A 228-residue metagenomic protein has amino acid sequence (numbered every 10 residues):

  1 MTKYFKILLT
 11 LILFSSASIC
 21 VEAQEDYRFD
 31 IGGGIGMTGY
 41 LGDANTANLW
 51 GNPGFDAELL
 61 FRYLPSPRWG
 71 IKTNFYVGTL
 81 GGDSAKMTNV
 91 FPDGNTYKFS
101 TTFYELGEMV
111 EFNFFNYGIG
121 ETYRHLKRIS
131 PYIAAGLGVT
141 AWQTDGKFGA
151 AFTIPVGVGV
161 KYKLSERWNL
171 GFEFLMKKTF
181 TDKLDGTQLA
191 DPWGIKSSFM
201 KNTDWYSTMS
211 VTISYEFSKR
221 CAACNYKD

Functional and structural regions predicted by a protein language model:
E22-R62, S210-R220: Short glycine/proline- and aromatic-enriched beta-strand/turn motifs that initiate or cap beta-hairpins
D26, L64-R68, F115-Y117, K163-S165 (+1 more regions): Outer-membrane beta-barrel channels and translocator barrels
Y27, G51-F55, T102-L106, I129 (+2 more regions): Residues that define the transmembrane beta-barrel architecture of outer-membrane proteins
G33-M37, A57-Y63, E108-F112, A135-V139 (+3 more regions): Residues on the lipid-exposed face of transmembrane beta-strands in outer-membrane beta-barrel proteins
D43-N48, S84-V90, E121-R124, D145-A150 (+2 more regions): Outer-membrane beta-barrel translocator domains and adjoining extracellular loop/strand segments of Gram-negative
P67-D145, V211: Gram-negative (and chloroplast) outer-membrane scaffold detector with strong preference for beta-barrel transmembrane
A85, S165-D228: Predominantly the C-terminal beta-signal and adjacent terminal strand-loop region of outer-membrane beta-barrel
